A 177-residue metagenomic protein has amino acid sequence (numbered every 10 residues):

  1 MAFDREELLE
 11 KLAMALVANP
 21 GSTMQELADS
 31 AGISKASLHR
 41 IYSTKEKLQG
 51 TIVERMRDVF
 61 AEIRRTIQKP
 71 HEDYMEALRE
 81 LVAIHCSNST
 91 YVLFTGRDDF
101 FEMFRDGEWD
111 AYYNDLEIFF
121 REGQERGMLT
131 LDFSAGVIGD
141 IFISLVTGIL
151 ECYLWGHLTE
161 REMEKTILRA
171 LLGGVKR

Functional and structural regions predicted by a protein language model:
F3-D29: Short, amphipathic alpha-helix enriched in basic
L16-G21, G32, H39-T51: HTH DNA-binding helix-turn interface
T51, E62-S89, F142: Hydrophobic alpha-helical connector segments
F101-M128, G136-D140, E151: Amphipathic alpha-helical packing segments from all-alpha helical-bundle domains
I118-R126, E151, W155-R177: C-terminal peripheral helix-coil segments that are non-catalytic and often amphipathic
L131: Short beta-strand "wing" residues that participate in macromolecule-binding interfaces
V146: Cytochrome P450 catalytic-core helices
